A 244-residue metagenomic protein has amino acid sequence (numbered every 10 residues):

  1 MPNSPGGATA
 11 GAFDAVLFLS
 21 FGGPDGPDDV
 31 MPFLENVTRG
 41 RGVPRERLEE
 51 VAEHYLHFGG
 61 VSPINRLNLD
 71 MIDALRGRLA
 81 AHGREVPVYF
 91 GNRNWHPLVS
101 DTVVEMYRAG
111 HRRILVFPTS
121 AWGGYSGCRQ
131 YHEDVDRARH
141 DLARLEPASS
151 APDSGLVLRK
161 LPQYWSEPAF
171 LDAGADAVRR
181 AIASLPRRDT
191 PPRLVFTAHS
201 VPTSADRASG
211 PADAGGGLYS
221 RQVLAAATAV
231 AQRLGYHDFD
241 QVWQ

Functional and structural regions predicted by a protein language model:
M1-Q244: Active-site-proximal alpha-helix that buttresses catalytic centers in soluble enzyme cores
